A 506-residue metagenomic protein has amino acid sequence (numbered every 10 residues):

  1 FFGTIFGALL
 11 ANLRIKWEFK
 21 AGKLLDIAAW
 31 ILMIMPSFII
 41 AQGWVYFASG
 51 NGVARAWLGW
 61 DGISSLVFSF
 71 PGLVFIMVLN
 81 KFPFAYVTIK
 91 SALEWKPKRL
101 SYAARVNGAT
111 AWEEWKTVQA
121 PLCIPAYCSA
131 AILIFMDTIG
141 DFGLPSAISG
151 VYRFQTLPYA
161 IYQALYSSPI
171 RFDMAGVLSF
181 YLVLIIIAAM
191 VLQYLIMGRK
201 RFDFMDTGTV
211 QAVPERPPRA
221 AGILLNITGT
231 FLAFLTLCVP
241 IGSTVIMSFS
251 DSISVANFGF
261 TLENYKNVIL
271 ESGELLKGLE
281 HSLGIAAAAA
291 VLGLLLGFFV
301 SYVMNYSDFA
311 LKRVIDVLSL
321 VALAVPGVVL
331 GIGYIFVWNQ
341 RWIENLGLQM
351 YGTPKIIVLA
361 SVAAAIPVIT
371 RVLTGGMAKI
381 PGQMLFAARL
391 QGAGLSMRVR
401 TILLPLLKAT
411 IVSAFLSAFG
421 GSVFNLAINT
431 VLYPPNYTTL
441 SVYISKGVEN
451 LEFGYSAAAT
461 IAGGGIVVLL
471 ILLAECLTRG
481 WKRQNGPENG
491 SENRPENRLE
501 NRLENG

Functional and structural regions predicted by a protein language model:
F1-E94, L122-F142, A147-S149, V177-Y194 (+5 more regions): Membrane-water interface segments at the C-terminal ends of transmembrane alpha-helices in multi-pass inner-membrane
D26-A29, K98-V106, T117, A160-S167 (+8 more regions): Short amphipathic alpha-helical coupling elements at transmembrane boundaries
T88-L100, A111, I124, L157 (+6 more regions): Transmembrane helix boundary and interhelical loop/hinge segments in multi-pass membrane proteins
Y102, T110-E113, R201-P217, I253-V268: Juxtamembrane inter-helical linkers in multi-pass membrane proteins
N107-G108, P121, Q391-A393, P405: Glycine/proline-centered hinge or cleavage motifs at structural transition points of membrane proteins
W112, Y194-L232, L473-G506: Transmembrane alpha-helical segments of polytopic membrane transport and secretion proteins
G143-P169, S254-F258, N425-F453, E488: Glycine-rich helix-loop "coupling/hinge" segments at transmembrane-helix boundaries in multipass transporters
